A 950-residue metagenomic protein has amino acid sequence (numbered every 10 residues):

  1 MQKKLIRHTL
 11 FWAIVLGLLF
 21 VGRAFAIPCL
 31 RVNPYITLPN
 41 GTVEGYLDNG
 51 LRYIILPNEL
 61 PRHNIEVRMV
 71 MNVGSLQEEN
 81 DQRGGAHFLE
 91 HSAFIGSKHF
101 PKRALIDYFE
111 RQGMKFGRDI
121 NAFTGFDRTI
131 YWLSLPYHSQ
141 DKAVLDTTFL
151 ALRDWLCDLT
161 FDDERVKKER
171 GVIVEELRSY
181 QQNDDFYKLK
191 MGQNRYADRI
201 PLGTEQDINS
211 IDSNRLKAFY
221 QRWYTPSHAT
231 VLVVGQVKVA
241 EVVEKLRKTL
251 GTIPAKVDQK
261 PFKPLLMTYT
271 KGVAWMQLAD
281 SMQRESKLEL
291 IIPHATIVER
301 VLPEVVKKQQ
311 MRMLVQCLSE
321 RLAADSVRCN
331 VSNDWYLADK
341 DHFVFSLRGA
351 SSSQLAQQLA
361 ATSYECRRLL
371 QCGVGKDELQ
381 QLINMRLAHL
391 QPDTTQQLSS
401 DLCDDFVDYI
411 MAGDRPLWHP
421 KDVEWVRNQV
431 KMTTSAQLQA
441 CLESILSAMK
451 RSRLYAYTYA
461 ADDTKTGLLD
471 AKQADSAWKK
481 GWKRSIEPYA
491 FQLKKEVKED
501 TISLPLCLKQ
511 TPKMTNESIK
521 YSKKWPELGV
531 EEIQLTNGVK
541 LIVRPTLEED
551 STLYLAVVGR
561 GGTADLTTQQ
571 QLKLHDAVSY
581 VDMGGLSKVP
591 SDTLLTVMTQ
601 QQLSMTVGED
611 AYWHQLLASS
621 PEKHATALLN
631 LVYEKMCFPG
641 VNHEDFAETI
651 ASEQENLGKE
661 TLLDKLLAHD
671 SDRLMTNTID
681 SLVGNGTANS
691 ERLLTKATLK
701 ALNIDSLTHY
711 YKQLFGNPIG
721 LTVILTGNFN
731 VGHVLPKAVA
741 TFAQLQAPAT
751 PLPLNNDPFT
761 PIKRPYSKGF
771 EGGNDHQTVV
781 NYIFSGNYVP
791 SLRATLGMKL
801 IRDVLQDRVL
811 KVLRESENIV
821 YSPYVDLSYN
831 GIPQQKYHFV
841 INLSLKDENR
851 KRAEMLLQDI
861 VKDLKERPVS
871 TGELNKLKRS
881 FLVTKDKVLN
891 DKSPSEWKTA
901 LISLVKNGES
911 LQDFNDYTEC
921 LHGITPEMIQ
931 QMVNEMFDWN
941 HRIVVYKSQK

Functional and structural regions predicted by a protein language model:
W12-R23: Bacterial N-terminal signal peptides
A24-I55, K238-P293, Q380-N384, Q391 (+8 more regions): Proteolytic maturation boundary segments
C29-R31, S97-K98, L105-F219, L265-T268 (+5 more regions): Acidic/histidine-enriched segments that form metal/cofactor-coordinating and catalytic pocket/exosite environments
L38-T42, D48, R62-V70, N80-G85 (+23 more regions): Extracytoplasmic
G50, M69, H87, Y131 (+28 more regions): Buried hydrophobic packing residues in well-ordered domains
E66-S134, Q182-N183, A197-L202, M313-D341 (+6 more regions): M16/MPP (pitrilysin/insulinase) zinc-metallopeptidase core fold and M16-derived inactive scaffolds
R170, D184, L216-K248, R451-L454 (+4 more regions): Non-catalytic, conformational "gating/processing" segments within enzyme and secreted inhibitor domains
A295, R300-K376, L810, Y821-L827: Structured mid-domain segments that build the active-site/substrate or prosthetic-cofactor binding neighborhood
